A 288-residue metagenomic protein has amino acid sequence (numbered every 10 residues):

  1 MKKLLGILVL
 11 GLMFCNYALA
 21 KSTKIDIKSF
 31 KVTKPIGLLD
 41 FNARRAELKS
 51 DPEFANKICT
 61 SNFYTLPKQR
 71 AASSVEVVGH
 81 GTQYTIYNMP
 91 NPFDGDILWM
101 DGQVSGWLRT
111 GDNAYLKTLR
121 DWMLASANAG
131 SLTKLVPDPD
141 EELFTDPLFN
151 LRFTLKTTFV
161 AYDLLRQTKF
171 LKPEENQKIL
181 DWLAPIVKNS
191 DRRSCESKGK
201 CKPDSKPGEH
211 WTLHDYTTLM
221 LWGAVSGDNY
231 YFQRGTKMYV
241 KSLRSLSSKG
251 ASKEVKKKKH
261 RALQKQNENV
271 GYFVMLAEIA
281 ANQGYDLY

Functional and structural regions predicted by a protein language model:
M1-L4: Positively charged n-region of N-terminal signal peptides that target proteins for export
I7-M13: Bacterial N-terminal signal peptides
L8, G111, G227: Single, functionally critical "micro-switch" positions that shape active/binding sites and transmembrane helices
C15-A20: Sec/Tat signal peptide C-region and signal peptidase I cleavage site
K21-C201, L213, V240, A281 (+1 more regions): Extracellular glycan-targeting catalytic surfaces
P185-Y288: Extracellular polysaccharide-recognition and catalytic grooves
